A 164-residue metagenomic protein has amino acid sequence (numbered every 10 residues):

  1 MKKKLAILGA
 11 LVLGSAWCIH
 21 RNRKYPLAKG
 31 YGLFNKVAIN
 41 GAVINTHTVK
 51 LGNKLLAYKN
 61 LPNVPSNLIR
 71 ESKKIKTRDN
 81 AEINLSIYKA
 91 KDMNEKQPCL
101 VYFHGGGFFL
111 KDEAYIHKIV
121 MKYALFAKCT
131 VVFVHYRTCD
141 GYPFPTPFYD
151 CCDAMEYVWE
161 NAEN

Functional and structural regions predicted by a protein language model:
K2-R23: Hydrophobic alpha-helical topogenic segments used for membrane insertion/localization
A6, N22-P65: Alpha-helical membrane-targeting segments
T48-E95: N-terminal cap/lid segment of alpha/beta-hydrolase-fold proteins
L85, K96-G107, V131: Short beta-strand element of the alpha/beta-hydrolase
S86-Y88, F108, Y157: Short, well-ordered beta-strand segments
F103-F109, E113-Y115, A124-A127: Membrane-embedded segments
D112-E113, I119, V132-N164: Catalytic nucleophile-loop/oxyanion-hole region of alpha/beta-hydrolase and closely related hydrolase-like folds
